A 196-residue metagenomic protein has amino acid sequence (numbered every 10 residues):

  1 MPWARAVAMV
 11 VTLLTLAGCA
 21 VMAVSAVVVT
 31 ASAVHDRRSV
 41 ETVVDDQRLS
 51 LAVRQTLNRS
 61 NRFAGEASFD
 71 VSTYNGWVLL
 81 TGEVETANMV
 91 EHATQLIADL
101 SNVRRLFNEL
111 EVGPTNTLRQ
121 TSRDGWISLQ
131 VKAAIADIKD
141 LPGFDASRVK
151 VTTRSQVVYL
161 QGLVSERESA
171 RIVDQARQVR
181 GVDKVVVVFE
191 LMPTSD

Functional and structural regions predicted by a protein language model:
M1-C19: Sec-dependent bacterial lipoprotein signal peptides
V11, G18-D196: N-terminal targeting leaders
